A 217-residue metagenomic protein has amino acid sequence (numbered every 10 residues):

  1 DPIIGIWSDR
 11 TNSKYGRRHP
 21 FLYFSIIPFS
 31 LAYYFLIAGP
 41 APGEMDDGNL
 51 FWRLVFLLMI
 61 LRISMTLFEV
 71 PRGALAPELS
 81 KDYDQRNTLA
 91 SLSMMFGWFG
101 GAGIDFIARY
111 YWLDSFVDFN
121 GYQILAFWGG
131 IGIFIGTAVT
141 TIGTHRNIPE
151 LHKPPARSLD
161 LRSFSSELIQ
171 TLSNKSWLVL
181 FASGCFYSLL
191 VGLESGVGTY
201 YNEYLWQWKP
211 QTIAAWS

Functional and structural regions predicted by a protein language model:
D1-S217: Membrane-embedded alpha-helical bundles of multi-pass transporters/translocases, especially carrier/permease families
